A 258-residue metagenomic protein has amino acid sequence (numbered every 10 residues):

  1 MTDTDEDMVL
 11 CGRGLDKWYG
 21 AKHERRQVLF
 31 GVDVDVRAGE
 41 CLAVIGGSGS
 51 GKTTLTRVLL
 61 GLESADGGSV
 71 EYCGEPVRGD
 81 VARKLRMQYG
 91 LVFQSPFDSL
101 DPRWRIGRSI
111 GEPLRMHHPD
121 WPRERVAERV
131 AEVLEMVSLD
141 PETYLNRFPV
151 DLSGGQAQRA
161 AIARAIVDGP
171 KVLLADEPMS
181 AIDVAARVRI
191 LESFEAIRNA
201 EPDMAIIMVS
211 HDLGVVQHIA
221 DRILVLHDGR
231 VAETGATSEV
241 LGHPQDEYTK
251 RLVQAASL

Functional and structural regions predicted by a protein language model:
L60: Helix-to-loop junction immediately C-terminal to a conserved catalytic motif
G68-V77: Conserved ABC transporter NBD signature motif
P76-G90, W104, R108, M116 (+1 more regions): ABC ATPase NBD coupling module
D140, E239-L258: C-terminal boundary and immediately downstream tail of ABC-type ATPase nucleotide-binding domains
F148-L152, Q156: Conserved ABC ATPase signature
G169: Conserved catalytic motifs of ABC-family nucleotide-binding domains
